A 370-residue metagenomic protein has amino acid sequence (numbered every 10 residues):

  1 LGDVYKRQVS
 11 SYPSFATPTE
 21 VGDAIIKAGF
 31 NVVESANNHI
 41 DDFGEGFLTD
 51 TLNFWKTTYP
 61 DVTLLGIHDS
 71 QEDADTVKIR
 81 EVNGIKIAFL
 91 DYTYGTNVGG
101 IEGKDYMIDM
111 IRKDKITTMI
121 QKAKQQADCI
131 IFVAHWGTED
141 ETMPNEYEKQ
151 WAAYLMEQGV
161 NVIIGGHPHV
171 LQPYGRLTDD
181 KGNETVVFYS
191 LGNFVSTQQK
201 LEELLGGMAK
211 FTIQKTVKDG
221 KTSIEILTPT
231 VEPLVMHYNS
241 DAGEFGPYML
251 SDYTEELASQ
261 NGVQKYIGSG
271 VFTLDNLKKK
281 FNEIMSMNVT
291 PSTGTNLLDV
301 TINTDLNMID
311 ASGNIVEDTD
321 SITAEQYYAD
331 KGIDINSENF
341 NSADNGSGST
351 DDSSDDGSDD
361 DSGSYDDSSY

Functional and structural regions predicted by a protein language model:
G2-F340, G363-Y365, Y370: Acidic, metal/ion-coordinating pockets
G346-Y370: Long, low-complexity, intrinsically disordered segments
